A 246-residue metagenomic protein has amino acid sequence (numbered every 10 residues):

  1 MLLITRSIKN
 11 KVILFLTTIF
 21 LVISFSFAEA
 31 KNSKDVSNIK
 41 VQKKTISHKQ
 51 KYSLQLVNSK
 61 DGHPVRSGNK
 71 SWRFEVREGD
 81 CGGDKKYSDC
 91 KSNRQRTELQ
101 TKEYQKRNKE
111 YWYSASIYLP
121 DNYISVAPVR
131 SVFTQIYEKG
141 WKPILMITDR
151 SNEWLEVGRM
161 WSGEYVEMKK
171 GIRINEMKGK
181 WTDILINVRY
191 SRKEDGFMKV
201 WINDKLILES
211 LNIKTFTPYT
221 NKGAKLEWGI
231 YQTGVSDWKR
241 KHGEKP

Functional and structural regions predicted by a protein language model:
M1-K9: N-terminal secretory signal peptides that target proteins for export/translocation
L2, F27-K31: Basic/polar N-terminal segments that are highly enriched at the extreme N-terminus, encompassing both cleavable
I4, L16-T17, K44, I147: Intrinsically disordered/low-complexity terminal segments and short unstructured peptides
I4-T5, L21, S33: Absolute N-terminal positional cue centered near the fourth residue
F15-S24: Bacterial N-terminal signal peptides
A30-P246: Low-complexity, Ser/Thr/Pro/Gly-rich disordered linker/stalk regions
